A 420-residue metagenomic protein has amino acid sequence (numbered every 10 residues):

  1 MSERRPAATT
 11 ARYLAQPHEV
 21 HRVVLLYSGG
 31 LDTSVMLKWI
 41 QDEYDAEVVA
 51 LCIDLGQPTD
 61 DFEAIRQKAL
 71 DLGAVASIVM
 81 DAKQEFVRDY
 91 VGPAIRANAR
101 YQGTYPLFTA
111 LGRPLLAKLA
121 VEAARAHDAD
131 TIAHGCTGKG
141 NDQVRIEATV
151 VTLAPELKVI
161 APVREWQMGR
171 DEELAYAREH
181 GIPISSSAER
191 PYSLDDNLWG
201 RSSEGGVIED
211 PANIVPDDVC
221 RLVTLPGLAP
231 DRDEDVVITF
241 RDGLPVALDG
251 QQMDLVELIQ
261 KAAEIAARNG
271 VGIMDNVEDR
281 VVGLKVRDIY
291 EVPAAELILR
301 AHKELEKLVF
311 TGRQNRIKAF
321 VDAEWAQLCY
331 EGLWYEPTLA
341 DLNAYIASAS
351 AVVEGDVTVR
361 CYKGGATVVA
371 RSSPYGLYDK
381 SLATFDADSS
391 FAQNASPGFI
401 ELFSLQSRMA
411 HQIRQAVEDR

Functional and structural regions predicted by a protein language model:
S2-L26, L31-R420: Nucleotide-activated chemistry modules centered on ATP-dependent adenylation/adenylyltransferase
